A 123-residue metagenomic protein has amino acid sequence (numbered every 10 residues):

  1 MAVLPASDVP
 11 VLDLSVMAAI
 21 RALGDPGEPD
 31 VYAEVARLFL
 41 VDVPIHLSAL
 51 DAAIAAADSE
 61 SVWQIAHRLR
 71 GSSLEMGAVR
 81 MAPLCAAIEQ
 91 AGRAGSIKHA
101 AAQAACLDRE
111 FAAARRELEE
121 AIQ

Functional and structural regions predicted by a protein language model:
M1-Q123: Two-component system phosphorelay core
